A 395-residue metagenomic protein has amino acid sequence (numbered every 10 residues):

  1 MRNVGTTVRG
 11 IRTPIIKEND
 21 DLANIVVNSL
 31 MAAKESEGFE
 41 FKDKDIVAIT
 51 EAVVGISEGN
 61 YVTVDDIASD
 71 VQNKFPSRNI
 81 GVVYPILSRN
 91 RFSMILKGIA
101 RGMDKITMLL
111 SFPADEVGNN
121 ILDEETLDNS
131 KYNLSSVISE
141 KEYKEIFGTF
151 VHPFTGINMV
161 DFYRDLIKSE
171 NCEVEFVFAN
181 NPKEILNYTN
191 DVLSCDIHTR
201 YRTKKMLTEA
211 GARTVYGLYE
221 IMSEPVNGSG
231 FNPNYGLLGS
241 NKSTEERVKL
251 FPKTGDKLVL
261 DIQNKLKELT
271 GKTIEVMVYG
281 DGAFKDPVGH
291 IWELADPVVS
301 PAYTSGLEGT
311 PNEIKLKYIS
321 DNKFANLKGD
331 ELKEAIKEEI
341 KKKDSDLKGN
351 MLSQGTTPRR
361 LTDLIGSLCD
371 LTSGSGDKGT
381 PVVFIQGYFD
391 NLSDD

Functional and structural regions predicted by a protein language model:
R2-D43, A52-D395: Conserved mixed alpha/beta catalytic, RNA-binding, or beta-rich assembly cores of soluble enzyme, regulatory
